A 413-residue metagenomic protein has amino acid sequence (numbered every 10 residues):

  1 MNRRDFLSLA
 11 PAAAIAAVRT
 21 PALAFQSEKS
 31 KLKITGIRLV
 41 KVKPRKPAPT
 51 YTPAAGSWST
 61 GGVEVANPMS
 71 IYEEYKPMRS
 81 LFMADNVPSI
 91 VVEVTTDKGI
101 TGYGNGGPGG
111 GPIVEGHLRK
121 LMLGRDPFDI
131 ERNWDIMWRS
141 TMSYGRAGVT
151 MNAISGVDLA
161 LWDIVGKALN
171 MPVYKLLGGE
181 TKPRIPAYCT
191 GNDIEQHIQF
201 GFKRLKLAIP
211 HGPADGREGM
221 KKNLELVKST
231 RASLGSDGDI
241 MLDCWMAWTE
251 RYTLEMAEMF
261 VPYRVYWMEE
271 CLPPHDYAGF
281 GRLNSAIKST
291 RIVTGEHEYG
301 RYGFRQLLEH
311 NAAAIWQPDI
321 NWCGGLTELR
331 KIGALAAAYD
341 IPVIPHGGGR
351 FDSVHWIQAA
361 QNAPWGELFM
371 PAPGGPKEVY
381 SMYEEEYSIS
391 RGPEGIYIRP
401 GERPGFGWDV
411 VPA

Functional and structural regions predicted by a protein language model:
N2-A24: N-terminal export signals
P11-A13, K29-P49, G56-P77, V157 (+2 more regions): Flexible C-terminal active-site loop/helix
P53, G61-V63, Y72, M78-R79 (+1 more regions): Metal- or metallocofactor-binding catalytic centers and their adjacent structured scaffolds across diverse enzyme
Y72-E73, E258, R264, H275-Y397: Shared catalytic-loop signature of beta/alpha-barrel
F82-N86, P393-E394: Short loop/turn motifs at secondary-structure junctions and domain boundaries
G99, V157, N170, M268 (+3 more regions): Conserved, mostly hydrophobic/aromatic
D158-N192: Glycine-rich, aromatic-flanked loop segments that form ligand/cofactor-binding clefts across common enzyme folds
G178-L283, I287: Metal-dependent enolase-superfamily TIM-barrel catalytic cores that perform enediolate-based chemistry
